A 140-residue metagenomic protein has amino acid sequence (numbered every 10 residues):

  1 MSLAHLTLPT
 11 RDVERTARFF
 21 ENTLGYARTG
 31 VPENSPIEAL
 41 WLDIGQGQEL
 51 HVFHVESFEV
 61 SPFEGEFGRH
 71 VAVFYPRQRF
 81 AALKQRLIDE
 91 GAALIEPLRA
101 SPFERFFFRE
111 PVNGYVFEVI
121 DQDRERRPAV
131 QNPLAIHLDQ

Functional and structural regions predicted by a protein language model:
M1-R15, H70-V71, E125-Q140: N-terminal beta-strand motif that seeds the catalytic metal site of vicinal oxygen chelate
S2-R11, L40-D43, S61-R86, E104-E110: Vicinal oxygen chelate
H5, L24, E118: Short catalytic micro-motifs in class I SAM-dependent methyltransferases
P9-E49: Core segments of cupin and vicinal oxygen chelate
N34, V55, I120-Q122: Residue-level structural signal for beta-strand termini and adjacent loop
P36-E38, F53, S57-S61, R127-A129: A short, acidic/glycine-rich surface segment
L50-F53, E118: Conserved beta-strand in the GNAT
K84-Q85, D89-Q140: Vicinal oxygen chelate
